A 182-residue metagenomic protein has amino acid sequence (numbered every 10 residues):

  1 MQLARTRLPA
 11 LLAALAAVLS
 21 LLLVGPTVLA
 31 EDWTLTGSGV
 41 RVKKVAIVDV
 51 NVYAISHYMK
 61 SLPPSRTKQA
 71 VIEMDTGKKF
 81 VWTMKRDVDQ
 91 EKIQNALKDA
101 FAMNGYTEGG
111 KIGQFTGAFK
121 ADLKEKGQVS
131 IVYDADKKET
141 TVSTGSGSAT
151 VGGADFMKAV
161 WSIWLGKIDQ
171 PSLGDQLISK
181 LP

Functional and structural regions predicted by a protein language model:
Q2-L15: Bacterial N-terminal signal peptides that target proteins for export
L12-V24: Bacterial N-terminal signal peptides
L23-E31: Sec/Tat signal peptide C-region and signal peptidase I cleavage site
E31-A70: N-terminal structural module
D32, K167-P182: Ligand-recognition surfaces built from glycine- and aromatic
S65-D136: Mid-length scaffold segments of soluble, non-membrane domains
S143-G147: Short strand-turn-strand beta-turns centered on an Asx-Gly dipeptide
S148-G174: Flexible glycine-rich active-site/ligand-binding loops centered on an Asp-His dyad
